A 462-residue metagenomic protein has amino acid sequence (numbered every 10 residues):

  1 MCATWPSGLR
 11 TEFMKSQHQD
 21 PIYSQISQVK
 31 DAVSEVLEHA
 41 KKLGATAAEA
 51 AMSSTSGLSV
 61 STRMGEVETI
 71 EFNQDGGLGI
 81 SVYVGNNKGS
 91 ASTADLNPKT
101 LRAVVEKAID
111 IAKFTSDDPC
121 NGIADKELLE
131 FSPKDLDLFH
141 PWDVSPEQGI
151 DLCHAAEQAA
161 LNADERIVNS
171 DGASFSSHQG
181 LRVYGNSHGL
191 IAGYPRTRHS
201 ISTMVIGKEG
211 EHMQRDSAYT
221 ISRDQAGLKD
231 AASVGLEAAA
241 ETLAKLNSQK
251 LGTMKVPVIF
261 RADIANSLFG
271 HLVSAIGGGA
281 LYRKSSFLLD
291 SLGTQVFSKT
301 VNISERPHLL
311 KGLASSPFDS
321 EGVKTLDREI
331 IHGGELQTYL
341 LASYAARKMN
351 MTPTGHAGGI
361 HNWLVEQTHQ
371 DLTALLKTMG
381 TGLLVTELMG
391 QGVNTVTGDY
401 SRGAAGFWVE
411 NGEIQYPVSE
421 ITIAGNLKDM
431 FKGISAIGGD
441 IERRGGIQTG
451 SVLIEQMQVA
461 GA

Functional and structural regions predicted by a protein language model:
C2-S316, S320-V323, H332-E335, E413 (+2 more regions): Active-site bordering "gate/hinge" segments that shape substrate access to catalytic or cofactor-binding pockets
P133, A275, L289-A462: Dual-mode signal for accessory low-complexity, basic/Gly-rich regions
